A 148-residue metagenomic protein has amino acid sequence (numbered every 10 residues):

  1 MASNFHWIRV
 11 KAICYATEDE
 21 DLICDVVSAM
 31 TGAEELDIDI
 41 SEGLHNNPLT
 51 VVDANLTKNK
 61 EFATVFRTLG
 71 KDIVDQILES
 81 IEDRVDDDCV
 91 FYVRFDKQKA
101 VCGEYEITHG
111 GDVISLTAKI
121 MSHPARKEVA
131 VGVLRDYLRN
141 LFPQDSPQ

Functional and structural regions predicted by a protein language model:
M1-D37: Long, hydrophobic N-terminal alpha-helical segment
M1-N4, I40-H45, S80-R84, E104-D112: Short, flexible, solvent-exposed loop/turn segments with mixed acidic/basic and small polar residues
I8-I13, D87-V93, L116-A118: Short glycine-/aliphatic-rich beta-strand segments at the starts of folded cytosolic domains
A16-T17, N55-E61, H123-A125: Helix N-cap motif at beta-to-alpha junctions
I23-V26, V65-D72, G132-R135: Short amphipathic alpha-helices in soluble, non-transmembrane regions that often serve as interface/regulatory elements
D37-E61: Short, charge-patterned binding micro-sites
T68-G103: Mid-chain, well-packed structural core segment of small domains
F95-Q148: Glycine-rich, aromatic-bearing surface loops/beta-hairpins
